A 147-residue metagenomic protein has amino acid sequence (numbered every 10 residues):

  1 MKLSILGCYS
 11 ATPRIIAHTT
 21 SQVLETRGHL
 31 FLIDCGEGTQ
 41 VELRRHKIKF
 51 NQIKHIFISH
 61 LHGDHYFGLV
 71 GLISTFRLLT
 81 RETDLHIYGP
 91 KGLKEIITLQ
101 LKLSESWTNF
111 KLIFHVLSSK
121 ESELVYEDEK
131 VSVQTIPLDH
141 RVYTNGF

Functional and structural regions predicted by a protein language model:
M1-F147: Binuclear metal-dependent hydrolase catalytic cores
